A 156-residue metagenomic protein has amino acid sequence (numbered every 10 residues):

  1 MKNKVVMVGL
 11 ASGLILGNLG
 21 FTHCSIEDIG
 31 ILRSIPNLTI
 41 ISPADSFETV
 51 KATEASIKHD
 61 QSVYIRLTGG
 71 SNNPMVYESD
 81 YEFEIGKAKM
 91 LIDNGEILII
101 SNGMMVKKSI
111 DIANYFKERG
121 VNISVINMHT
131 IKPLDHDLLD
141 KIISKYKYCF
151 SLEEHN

Functional and structural regions predicted by a protein language model:
M1-L98, I123: Conserved thiamine diphosphate
L16, K58, R66-N156: Thiamine diphosphate
